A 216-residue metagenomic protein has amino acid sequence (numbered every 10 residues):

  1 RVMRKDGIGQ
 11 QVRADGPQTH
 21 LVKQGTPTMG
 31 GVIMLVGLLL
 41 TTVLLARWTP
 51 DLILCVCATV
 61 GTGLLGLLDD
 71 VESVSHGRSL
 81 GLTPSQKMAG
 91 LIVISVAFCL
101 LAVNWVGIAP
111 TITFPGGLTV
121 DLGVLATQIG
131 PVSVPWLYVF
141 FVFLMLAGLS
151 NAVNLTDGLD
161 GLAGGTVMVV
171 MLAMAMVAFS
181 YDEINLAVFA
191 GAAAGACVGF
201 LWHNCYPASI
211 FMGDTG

Functional and structural regions predicted by a protein language model:
R1-G216: "…together with the soluble PPM/PP2C metallo-phosphatase catalytic core" -> "…together with the soluble PPM/PP2C
